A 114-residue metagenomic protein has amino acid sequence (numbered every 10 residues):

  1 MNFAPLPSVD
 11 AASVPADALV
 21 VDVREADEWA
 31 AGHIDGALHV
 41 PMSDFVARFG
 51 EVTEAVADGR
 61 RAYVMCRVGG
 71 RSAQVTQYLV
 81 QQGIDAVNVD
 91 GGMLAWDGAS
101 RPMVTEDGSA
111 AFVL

Functional and structural regions predicted by a protein language model:
M1-L19, V23-R61, G70-L114: Rhodanese-like catalytic fold shared by cysteine-dependent sulfurtransferases and DSP/PTP-type phosphatases
V64-M65: Short, surface-exposed ligand- or partner-binding patches at beta-edge/loop junctions that are enriched in aromatics
